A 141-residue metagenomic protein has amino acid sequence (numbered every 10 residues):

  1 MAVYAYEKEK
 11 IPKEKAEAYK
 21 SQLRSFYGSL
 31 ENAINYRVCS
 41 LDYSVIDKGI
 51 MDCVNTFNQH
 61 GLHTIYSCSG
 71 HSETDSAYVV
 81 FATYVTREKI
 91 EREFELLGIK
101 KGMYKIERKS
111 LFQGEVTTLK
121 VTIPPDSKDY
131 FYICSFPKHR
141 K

Functional and structural regions predicted by a protein language model:
M1-E73: N-terminal low-complexity, intrinsically disordered segments
L23, F57, V79, I133-K141: Generic hydrophobic, helix-prone segments enriched in Leu/Val/Ile
Y43, D47, V80-Y84, S127: Generic detection of long, well-ordered alpha-helical segments
G61, T83-V85, I123-P125: Short, flexible loop/turn elements at secondary-structure junctions
T64, H71, V85-R87, K128: Short acidic, S/G/P-rich loop/turn micro-motifs used as interaction or catalytic elements
S69-V85: Short glycine-rich, basic-tinged beta-strand/loop micro-motifs
V85-K100: Short, hydrophobic/π-rich interface segment
L96-K141: Active-site or metal-binding loop neighborhoods of secreted/extracellular toxin and effector enzymes
